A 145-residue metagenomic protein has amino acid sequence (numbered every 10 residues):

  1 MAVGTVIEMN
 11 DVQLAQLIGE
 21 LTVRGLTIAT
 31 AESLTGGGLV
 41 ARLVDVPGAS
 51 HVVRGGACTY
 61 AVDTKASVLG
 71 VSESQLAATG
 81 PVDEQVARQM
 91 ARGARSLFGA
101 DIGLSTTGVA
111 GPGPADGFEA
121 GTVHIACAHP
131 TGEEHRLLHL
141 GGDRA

Functional and structural regions predicted by a protein language model:
M1-A145: Short alpha-helical segments enriched in small residues
